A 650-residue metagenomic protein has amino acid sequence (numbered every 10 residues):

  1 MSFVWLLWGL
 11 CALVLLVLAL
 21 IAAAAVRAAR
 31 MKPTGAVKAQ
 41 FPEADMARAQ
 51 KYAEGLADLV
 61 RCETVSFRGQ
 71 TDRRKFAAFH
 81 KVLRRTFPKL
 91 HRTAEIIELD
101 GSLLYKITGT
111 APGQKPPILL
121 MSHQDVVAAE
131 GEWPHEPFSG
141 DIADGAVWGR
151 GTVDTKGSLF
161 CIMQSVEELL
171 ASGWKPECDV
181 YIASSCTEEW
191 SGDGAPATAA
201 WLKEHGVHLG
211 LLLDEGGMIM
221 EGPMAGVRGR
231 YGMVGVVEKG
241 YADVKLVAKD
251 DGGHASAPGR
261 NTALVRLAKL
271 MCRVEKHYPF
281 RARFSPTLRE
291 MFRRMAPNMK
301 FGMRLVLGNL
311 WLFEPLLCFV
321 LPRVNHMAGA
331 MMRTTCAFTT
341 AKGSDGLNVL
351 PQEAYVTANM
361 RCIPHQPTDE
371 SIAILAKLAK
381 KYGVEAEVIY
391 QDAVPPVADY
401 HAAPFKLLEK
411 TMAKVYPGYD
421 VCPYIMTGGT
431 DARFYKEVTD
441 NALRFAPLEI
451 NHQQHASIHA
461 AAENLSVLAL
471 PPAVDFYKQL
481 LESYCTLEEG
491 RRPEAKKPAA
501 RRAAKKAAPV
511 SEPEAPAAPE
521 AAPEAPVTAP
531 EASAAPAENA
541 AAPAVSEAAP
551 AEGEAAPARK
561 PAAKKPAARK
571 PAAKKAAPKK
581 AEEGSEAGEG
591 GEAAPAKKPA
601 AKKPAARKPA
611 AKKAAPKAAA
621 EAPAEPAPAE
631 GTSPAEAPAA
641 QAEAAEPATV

Functional and structural regions predicted by a protein language model:
F3-A47, E54, R74, T93 (+4 more regions): Metal-dependent amide/peptide-bond hydrolase catalytic core, centered on the "pita-bread" metallohydrolase fold
V17-R150, S172-P176: Acidic/His- and Gly-rich active-site-bordering loop/insert found across diverse amide/peptide-bond hydrolases
L59-C62, T86-K89, S165-E168, S172 (+4 more regions): Structured segments of extracytoplasmic/periplasmic soluble domains in secreted or envelope-associated proteins
I96-E98, G151-T155, I425-G428: Active-site nucleophile and cofactor-binding loops and adjacent substrate-binding regions of central metabolic enzymes
V147, V153-M233: Acidic/histidine-rich catalytic neighborhood of metal-dependent amide-processing enzymes
E168, K175, A456-K496, E625-V650: In a subset of proteins, long, contiguous C-terminal domains/tails are tracked
P493-V650: Intrinsically disordered, polybasic Lys/Arg-rich low-complexity tracts
